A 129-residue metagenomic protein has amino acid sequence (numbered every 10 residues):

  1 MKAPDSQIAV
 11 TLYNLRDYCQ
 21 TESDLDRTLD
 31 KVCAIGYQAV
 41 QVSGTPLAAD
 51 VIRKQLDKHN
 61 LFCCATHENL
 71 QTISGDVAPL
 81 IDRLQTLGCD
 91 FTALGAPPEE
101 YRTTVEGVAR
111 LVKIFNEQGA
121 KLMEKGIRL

Functional and structural regions predicted by a protein language model:
M1-T28, V32, Y37-A39: Boundary/entry segment of secreted carbohydrate-active catalytic domains
A3-D5, L56-L61, E124: Short, well-ordered coil/turn elements that cap or connect secondary structure elements
A9-Y13, Q41-S43, C64-H67, A93-G95: A cross-family glycoside hydrolase active-site/sugar-binding cleft signature
V10, V32, V40, L56 (+2 more regions): Conserved, mostly hydrophobic/aromatic
Q20-D24, G44-A48, D76, R110: Short secondary-structure boundary/capping elements
D26-L47, T86-T92: Catalytic domains of carbohydrate-active enzymes, especially glycoside hydrolases
D50, F62-C64, L70-L129: Active-site acidic/histidine proton-transfer and metal-coordination neighborhood in alpha/beta enzyme cores
